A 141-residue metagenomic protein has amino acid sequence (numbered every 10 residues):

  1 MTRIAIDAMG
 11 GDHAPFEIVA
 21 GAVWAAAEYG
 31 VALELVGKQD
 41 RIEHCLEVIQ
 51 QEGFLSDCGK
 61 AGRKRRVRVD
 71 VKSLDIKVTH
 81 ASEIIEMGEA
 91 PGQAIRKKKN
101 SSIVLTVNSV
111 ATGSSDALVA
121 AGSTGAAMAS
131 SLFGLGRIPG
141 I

Functional and structural regions predicted by a protein language model:
M1-F133: Contiguous, glycine/small-aliphatic-enriched amphipathic segments in soluble metabolic enzymes
L132, G136-I141: Short, intrinsically disordered, charge-balanced linker/junction segments flanking boundaries in proteins
